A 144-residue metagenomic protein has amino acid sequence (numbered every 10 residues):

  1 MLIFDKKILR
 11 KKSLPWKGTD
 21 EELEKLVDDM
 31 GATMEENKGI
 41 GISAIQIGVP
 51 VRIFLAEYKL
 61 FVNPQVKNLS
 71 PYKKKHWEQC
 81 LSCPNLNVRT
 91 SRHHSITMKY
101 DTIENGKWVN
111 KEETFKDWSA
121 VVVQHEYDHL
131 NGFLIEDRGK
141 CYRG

Functional and structural regions predicted by a protein language model:
M1-G144: Positively charged
